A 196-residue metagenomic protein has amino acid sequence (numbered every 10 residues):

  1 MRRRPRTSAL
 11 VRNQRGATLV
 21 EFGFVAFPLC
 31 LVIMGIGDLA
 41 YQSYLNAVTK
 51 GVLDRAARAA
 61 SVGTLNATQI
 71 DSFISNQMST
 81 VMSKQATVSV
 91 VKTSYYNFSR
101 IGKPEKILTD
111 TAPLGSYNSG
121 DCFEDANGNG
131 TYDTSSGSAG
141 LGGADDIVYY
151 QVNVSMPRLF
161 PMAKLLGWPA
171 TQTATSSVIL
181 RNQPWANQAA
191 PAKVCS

Functional and structural regions predicted by a protein language model:
M1-M78: Alpha-helical assembly-interface signal, strongest on the long, hydrophobic N-terminal helix that forms
R2-R3, D54-S196: Short, conserved structural patches
